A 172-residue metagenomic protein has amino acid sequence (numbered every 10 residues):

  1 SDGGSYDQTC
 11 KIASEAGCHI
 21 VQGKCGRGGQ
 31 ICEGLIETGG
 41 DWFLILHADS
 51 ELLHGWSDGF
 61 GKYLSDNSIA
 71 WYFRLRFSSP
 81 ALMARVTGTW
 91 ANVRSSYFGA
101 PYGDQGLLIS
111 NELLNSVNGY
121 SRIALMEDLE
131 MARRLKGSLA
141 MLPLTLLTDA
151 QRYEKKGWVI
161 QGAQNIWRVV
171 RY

Functional and structural regions predicted by a protein language model:
S1-G4, V21-G23: Short beta-strand/loop segment that forms part of the nucleotide-sugar
D2-C10, S50-E51: A conserved acidic beta->alpha catalytic loop
I12, Q22-T38: Glycine-rich, basic loop-to-helix element that forms the pyrophosphate-binding segment of sugar-nucleotide handling
G39-G40, D104-N118: Conserved nucleotide-sugar donor-binding and metal-coordinating catalytic region shared by glycosyltransferases
F43: Short aromatic/hydrophobic "clamp" motif used to bind/position activated sugar donors
H54-M83: Conserved donor NDP-sugar-binding/catalytic core segment of glycosyltransferases
L113-V117, I123-M141, T145: A short, conserved alpha-helix in the catalytic core of glycosyltransferases
R133-Y172: Hydrophobic helical membrane-anchoring modules
